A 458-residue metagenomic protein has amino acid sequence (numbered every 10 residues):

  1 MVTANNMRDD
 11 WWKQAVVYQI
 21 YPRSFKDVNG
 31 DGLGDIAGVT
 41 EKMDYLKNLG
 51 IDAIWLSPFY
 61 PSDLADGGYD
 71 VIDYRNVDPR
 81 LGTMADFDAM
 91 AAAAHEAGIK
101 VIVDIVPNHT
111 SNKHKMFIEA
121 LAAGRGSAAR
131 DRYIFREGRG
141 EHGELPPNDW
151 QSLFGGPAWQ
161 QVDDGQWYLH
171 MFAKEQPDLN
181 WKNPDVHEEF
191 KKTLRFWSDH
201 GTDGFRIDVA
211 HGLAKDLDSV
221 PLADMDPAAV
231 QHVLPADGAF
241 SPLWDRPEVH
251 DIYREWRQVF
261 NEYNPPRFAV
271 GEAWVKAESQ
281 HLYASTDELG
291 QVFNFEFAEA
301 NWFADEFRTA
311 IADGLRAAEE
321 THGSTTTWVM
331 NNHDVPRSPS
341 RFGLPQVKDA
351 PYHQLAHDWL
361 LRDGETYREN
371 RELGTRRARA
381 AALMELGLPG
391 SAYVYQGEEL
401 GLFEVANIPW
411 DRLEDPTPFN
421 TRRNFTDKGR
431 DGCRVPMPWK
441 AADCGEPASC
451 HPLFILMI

Functional and structural regions predicted by a protein language model:
M1-I458: Active-site and adjacent substrate-binding regions of carbohydrate-active enzymes
